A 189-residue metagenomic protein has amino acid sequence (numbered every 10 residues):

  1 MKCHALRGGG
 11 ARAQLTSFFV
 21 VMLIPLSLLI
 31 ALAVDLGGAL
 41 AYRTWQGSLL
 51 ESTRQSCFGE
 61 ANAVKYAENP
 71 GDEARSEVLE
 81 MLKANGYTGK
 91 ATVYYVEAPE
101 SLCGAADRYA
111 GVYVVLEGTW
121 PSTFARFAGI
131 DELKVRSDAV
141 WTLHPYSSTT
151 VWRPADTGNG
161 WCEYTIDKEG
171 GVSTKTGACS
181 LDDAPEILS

Functional and structural regions predicted by a protein language model:
K2-S76: Alpha-helical assembly-interface signal, strongest on the long, hydrophobic N-terminal helix that forms
A63-S189: Short, conserved structural patches
